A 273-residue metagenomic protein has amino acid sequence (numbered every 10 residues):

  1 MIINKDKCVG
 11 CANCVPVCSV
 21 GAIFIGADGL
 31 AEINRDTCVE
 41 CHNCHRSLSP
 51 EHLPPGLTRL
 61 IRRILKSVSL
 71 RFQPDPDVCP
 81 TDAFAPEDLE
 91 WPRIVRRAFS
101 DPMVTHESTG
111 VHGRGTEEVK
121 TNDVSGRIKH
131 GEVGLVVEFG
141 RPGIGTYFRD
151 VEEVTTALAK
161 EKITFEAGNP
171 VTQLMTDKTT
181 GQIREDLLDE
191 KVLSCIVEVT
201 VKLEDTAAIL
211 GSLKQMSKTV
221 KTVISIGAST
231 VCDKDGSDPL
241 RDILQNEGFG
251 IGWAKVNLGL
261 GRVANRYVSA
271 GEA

Functional and structural regions predicted by a protein language model:
M1-I2, P16: N-terminal, Lys/Arg-enriched amphipathic/low-complexity engagement segments that precede the first folded domain
I2, V9, V39, R96-K129 (+3 more regions): Long, contiguous binding/interaction regions
N13-R35, V39-L65, R71-R93: Iron-sulfur cluster-binding cysteine motifs and their immediate structural context in ferredoxin-like electron-transfer
A85-E90, K162-Q173, T222-T230: Flexible, glycine/charged-enriched surface loops at secondary-structure junctions
E117-Q182, E190: Non-catalytic interaction/regulatory modules that flank or connect domains
F139-R141, E198-L203: Short beta-strand-to-loop capping motifs
I144-E152, L203-S212: Short, conserved charged micro-motifs
K191-C195: Flexible loop/N-cap segments at domain edges
